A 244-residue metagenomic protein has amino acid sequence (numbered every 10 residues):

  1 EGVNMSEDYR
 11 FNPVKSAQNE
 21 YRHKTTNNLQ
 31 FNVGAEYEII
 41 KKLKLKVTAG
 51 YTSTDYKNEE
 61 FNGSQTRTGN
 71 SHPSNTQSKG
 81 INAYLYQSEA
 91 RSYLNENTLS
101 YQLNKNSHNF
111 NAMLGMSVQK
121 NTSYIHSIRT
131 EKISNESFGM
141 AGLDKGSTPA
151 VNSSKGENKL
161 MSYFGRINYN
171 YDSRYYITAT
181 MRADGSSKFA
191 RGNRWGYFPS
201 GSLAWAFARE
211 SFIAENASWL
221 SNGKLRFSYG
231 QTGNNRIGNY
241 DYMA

Functional and structural regions predicted by a protein language model:
V3-N62, P73-A244: Extracellular/periplasmic, surface-exposed regions of secreted and cell-surface proteins
R67-G69: Surface-exposed molecular-recognition determinants
